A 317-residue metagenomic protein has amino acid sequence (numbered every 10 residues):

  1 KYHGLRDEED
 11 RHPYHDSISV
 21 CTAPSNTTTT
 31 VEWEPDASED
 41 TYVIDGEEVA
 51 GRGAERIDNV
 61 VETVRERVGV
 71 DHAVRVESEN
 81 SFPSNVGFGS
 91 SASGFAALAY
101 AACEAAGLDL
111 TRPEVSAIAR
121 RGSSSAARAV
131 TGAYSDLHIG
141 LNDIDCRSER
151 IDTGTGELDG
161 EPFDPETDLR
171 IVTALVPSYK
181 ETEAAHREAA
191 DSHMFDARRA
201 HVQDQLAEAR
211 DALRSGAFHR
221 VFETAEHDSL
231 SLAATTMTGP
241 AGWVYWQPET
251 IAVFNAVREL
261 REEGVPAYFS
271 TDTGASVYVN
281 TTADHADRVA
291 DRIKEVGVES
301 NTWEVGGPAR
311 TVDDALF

Functional and structural regions predicted by a protein language model:
K1-V86, E104, L108, R292 (+1 more regions): ATP-binding N-lobe of GHMP and related small-molecule kinases
S25-N26, V70-A73, L110-P113, T131-G132 (+2 more regions): Short coil/turn connectors at secondary-structure junctions
V43-V49, N80-G89, A119-S124, T153-E161: A short glycine/serine-rich beta->alpha loop
R75-S78, T111-G122: Beta-strand segments within the central parallel beta-sheet cores of soluble alpha/beta enzyme folds
F88-P113, R128-V130: DPxDG-like acidic metal-binding loop motif
A117-Q247, I251-V265, D284-F317: ATP-dependent small-molecule kinase catalytic core of the GHMP/sugar-kinase superfamily and closely related
S270-A275: Short Gly/Ser/Thr- and Asp/Glu-enriched loop/turn motifs at secondary-structure junctions
Y278-T282: Short hydrophobic/aromatic beta-strand micro-patches that form the beta-sheet surface supporting nucleotide- or nucleic
